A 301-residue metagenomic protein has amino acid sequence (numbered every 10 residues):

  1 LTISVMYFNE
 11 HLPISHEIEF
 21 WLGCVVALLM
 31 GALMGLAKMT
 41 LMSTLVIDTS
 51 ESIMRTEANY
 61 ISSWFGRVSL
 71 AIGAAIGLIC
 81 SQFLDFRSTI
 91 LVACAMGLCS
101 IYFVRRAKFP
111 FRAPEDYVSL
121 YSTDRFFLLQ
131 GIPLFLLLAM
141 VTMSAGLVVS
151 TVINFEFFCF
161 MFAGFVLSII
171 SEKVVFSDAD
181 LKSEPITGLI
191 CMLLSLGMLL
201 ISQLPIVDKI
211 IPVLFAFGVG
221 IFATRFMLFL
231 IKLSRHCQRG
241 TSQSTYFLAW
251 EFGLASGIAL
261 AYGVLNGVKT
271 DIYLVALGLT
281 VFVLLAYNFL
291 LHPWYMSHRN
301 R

Functional and structural regions predicted by a protein language model:
H16-A37, I206-A223: Hydrophobic core of transmembrane alpha-helices in multi-pass small-molecule transporters, especially MFS/SLC-type
V26-W64: Cytoplasmic helix-loop-helix junction between adjacent transmembrane helices in 12-TM secondary transporters
L36-S50, G220-R235: Intracellular juxtamembrane helix-capping segments at the cytosolic ends of symmetry-related transmembrane helices
M54-L78, F247-A259: Glycine-rich segments within core transmembrane alpha-helices of 12-TM secondary carriers
R87-R106, D271-W294: Symmetry-related core transmembrane helices of the 12-TM Major Facilitator Superfamily/SLC fold
E156-E184, G188-M192: Transmembrane alpha-helices of Major Facilitator/SLC transporters
K182-F226: C-terminal transmembrane helical hairpin of 12-TM major facilitator-type secondary transporters
S234-K269: A late C-terminal transmembrane helix in Major Facilitator Superfamily
